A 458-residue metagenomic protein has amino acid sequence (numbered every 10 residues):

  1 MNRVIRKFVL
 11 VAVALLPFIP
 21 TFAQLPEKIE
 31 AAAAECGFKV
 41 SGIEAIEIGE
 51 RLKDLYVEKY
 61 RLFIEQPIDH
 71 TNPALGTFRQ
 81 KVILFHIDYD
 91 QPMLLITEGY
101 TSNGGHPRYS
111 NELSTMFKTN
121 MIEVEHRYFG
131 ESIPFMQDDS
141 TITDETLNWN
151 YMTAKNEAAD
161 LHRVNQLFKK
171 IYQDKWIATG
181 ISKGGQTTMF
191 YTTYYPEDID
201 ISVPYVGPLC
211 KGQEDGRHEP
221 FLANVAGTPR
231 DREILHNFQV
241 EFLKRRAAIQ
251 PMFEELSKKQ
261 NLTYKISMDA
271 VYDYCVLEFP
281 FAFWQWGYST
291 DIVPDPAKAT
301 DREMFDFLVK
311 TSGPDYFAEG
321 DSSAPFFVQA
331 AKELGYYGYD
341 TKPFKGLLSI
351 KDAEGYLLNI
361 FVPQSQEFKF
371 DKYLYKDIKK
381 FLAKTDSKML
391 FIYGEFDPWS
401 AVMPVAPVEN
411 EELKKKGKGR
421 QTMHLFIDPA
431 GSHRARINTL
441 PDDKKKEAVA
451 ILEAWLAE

Functional and structural regions predicted by a protein language model:
M1-E27, A223-D231: Bacterial Sec-dependent N-terminal signal peptides
Q24-N120, D442-E458: Catalytic-loop region of hydrolases
F63, H70-T153, Q364-K388, E395-P398 (+1 more regions): N-terminal cap/lid subdomain of alpha/beta-hydrolase-fold enzymes
W149-K170: Alpha/beta-hydrolase active-site loop
Y172-S182: Alpha/beta-hydrolase fold nucleophile elbow
G185-P196: Short glycine-enriched nucleophile-adjacent loop and the immediately C-terminal alpha-helix near the catalytic center
D198-Q260: A catalytic-pocket lid/entrance helix-loop region that shapes and gates access to the active site across common
E255-Y373: Alpha/beta-hydrolase fold active-site neighborhood
